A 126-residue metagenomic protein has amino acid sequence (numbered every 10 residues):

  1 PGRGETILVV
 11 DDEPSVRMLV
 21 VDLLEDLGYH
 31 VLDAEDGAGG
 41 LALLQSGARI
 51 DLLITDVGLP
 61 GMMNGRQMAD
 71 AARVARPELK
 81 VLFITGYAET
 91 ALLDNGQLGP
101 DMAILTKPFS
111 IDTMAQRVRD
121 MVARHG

Functional and structural regions predicted by a protein language model:
E5, D11-D12: Acidic di-acidic motifs
L8, L32-L52, L92-L93: Acidic, metal-coordinating helix/loop segments flanking the phosphotransfer/catalytic sites of two-component signaling
D12-P14, S110: Two-component His->Asp phosphorelay active-site signatures
R17, A38-Q45, D70, A115: Alpha2 helix of the CheY-like receiver
R17, P60-M62: The feature encodes the CheY-like receiver
M18-D26: Charged docking surfaces used in two-component/phosphorelay signaling
D56-V57: Active-site residues of response regulator receiver
M63-V74, E78-K107, I111-D120: Alpha4 helix (beta4-alpha4-beta5 surface) of REC/receiver domains from two-component response regulators
